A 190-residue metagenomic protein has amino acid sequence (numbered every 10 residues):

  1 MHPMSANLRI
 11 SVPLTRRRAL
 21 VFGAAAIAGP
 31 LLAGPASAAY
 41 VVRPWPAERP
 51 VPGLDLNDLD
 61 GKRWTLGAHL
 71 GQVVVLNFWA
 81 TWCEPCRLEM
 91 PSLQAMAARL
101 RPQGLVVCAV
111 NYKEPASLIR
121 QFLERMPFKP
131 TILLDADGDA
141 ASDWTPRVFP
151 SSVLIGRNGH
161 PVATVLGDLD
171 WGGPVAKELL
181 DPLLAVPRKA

Functional and structural regions predicted by a protein language model:
M1-T15, A25-G29: N-terminal secretory signal peptides
F22-G23, P30, G34-A47, F122: Domain-scale detector for complete catalytic domains at protein termini or as standalone homologs
A38-L66: N-terminal "domain-start" segment that seeds a small globular fold
G67-W82: Short active-site neighborhood of thiol/selenol oxidoreductases, capturing the structured segment around
F78-A95: Conserved redox-active cysteine motifs that mediate thiol-disulfide chemistry, especially di-cysteine Cys-X(1-2)-Cys
M90-A109: Conserved helix-turn-beta segment immediately C-terminal to the redox Cys motif in thioredoxin-like folds
C108, R120-N158: Short, internal strand/loop/helix patches that form the active-site neighborhood or redox-interaction surface
R157-A190: Thiol-/selenol-based redox modules, centered on thioredoxin-like and closely related oxidoreductase domains
